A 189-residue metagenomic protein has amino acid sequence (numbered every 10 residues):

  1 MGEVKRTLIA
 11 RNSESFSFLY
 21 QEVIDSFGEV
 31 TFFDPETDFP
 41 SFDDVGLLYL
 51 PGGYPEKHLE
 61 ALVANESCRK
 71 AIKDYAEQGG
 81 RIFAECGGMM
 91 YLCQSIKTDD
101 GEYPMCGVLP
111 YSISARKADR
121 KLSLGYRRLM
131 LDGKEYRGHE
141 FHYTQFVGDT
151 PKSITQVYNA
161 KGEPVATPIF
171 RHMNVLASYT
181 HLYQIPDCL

Functional and structural regions predicted by a protein language model:
M1-I9, E14, I113-L189: Amide-donor transfer/coupling interface in amidating biosynthetic enzymes
M1-K70, D74, K97, I113-K121 (+2 more regions): N-terminal beta1-alpha1 cap of cysteine-dependent amidohydrolase-like domains
V4-K5, D44-V45, Q78-G79, E102-P104 (+2 more regions): Short coil/turn connectors at secondary-structure junctions
I24, L59, R69-A76, C93 (+6 more regions): Generic hydrophobic alpha-helical scaffold/packing signal
T31-F33, A84-E85, S178: General beta-strand structural signal in soluble alpha/beta enzymes
L50-G52, K73-K97, C106, H181: Catalytic nucleophile loop
N65-C68, I82-E85, E102: Hydrophobic alpha-helical segments and helix-packing faces
Y103-Y111, R116: Acidic, Ser/Thr-rich peripheral helices and adjacent loops at domain boundaries
